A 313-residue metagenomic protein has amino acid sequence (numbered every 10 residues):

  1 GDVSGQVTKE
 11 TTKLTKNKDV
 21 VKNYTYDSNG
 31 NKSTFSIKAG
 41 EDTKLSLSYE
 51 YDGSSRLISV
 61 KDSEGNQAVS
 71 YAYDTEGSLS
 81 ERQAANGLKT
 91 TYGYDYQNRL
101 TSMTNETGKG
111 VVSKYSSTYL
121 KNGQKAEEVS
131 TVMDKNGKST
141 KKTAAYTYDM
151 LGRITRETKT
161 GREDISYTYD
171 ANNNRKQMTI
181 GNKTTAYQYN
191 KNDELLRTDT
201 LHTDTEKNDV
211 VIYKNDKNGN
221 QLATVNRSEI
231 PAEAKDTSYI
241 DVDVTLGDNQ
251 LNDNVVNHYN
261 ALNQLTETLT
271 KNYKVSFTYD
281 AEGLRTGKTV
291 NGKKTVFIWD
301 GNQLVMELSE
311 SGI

Functional and structural regions predicted by a protein language model:
V7, K32, L57, N190-R197: Surface-exposed loop/turn segments flanking beta-strands in extracellular/periplasmic regions
G30-K32, Y213-I230, G247-D248, N252-Q264: Extracellular repeat-rich scaffold modules on cell surfaces
K44, G77, K89-Y92, Y96-N105 (+11 more regions): Short secondary-structure transition motifs
